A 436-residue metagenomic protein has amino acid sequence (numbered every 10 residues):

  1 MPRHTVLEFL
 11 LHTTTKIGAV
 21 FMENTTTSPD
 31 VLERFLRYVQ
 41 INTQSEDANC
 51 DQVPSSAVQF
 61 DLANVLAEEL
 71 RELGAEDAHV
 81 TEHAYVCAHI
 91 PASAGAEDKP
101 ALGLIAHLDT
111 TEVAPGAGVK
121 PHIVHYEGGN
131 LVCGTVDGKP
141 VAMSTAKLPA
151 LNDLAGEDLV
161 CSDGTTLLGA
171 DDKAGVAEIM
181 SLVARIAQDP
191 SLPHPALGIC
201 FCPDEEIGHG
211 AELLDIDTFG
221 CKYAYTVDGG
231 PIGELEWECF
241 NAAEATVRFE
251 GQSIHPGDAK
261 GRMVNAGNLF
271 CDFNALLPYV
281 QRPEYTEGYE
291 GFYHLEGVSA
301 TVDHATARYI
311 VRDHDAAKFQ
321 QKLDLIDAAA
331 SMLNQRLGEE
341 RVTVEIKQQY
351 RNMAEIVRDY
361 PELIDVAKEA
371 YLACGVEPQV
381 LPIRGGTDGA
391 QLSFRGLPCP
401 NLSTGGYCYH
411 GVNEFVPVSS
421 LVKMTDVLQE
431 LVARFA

Functional and structural regions predicted by a protein language model:
H4-F21: Short, Lys/Arg-enriched N-terminal segments with co-localized hydrophobic residues within the first ~10-30 amino acids
S28-S56, C161, Y350, H410-G411: N-terminal capping segment at the start of a domain
A48-N49, D77, S191-A196, Y279-H294 (+2 more regions): Flexible, glycine/charged-enriched surface loops at secondary-structure junctions
C50-K99, G103-I105, D109, K120: A non-catalytic alpha/beta surface segment that caps or lines the substrate-entry region of metallo-dependent hydrolase
A96-A196, F201, C221: Active-site metal-coordination/substrate-binding segment of hydrolases, especially metallo-dependent peptidases
L148-L151, E157-A170, D204-D327, S331 (+2 more regions): Midchain, well-structured core segments that form catalytic/ion-binding scaffolds
N268-Y285, F292-H294, R341, R351-C399: Active-site-adjacent substrate-binding region of metalloamidase/peptidase-like peptide-processing proteins
T301-D303, E377-E430, F435: Zn-dependent metallopeptidase/amidohydrolase metal-coordination segment
